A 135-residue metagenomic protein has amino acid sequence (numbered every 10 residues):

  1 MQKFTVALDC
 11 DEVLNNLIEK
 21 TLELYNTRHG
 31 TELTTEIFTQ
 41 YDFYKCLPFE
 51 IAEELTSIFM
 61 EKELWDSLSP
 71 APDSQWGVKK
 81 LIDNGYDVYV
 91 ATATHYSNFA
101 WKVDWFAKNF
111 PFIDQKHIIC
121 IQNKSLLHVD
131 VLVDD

Functional and structural regions predicted by a protein language model:
M1-E54: Active-site neighborhood of HAD-like aspartate-dependent phosphohydrolases
M1-K3, G85, Q115, H128-V129: A general structural motif
E12, S57, E63-D66: Flexible, active-site-adjacent loop/turn segments at secondary-structure boundaries
C46-E61, G85-V88: Short, basic/glycine-rich phosphate-binding loops at helix/coil junctions that contact nucleotide phosphates
E63-P70, S74-F106: Substrate-recognition element of Asp-dependent hydrolases with the DxDx(T/V) motif
P72, D134-D135: Residue-level recognition of alpha-helix initiation/capping sites
A91-D134: Substrate-recognition "cap/lid" segment bordering the active-site pocket of phosphatases
